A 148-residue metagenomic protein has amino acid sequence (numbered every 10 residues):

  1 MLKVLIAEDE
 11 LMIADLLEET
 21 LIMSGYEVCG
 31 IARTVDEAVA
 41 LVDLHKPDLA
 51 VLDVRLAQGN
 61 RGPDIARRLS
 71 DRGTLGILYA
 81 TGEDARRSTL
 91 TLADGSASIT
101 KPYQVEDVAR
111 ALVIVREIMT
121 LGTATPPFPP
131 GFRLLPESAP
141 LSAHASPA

Functional and structural regions predicted by a protein language model:
E8, T81: Conserved acidic carboxylate
E10-G30: Two-component/phosphorelay signaling modules centered on CheY-like receiver
E18, I31-L49: Acidic, metal-coordinating helix/loop segments flanking the phosphotransfer/catalytic sites of two-component signaling
K46-D48, G62, S70-L78: His-Asp phosphorelay/catalytic-motif detector in bacterial-type signaling
L52-S70: Conserved phosphotransfer microenvironments
R72, L90-T100: As written
E106, R110-V113, E117-A148: CheY-like receiver
